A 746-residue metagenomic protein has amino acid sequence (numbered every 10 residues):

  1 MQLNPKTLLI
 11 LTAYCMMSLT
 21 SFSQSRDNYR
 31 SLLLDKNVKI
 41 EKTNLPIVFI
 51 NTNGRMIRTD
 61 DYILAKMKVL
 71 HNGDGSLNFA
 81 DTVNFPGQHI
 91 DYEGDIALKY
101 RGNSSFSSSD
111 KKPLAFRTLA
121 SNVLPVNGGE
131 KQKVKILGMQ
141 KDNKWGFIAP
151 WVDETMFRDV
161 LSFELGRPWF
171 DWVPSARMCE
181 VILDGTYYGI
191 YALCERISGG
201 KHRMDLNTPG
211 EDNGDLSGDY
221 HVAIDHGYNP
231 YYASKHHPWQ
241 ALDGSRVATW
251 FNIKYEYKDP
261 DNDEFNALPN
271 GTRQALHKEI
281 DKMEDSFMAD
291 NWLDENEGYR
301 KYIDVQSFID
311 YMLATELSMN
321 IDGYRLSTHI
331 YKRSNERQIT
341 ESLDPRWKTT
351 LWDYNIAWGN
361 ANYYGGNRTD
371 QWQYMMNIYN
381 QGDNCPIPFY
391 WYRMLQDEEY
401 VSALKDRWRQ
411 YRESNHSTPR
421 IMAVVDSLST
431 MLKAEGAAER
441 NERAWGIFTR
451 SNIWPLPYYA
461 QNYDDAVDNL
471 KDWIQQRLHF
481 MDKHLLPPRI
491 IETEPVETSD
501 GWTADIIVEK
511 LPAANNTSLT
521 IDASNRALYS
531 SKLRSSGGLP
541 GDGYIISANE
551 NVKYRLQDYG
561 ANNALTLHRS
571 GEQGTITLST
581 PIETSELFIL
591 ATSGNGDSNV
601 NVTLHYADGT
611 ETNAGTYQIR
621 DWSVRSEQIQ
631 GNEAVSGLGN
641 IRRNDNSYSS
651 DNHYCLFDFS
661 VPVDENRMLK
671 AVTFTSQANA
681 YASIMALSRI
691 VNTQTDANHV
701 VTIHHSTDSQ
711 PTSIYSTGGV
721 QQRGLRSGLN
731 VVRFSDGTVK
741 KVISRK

Functional and structural regions predicted by a protein language model:
M1-L9: Bacterial N-terminal signal peptides that target proteins for export
I10-S18: Bacterial N-terminal signal peptides
F22-N53, P488-A523, N698-V700: Boundary/junction segments of secreted and surface-exposed precursor proteins
Q24-M156, L161: Conserved NTP-binding catalytic cores of kinases and kinase-like/nucleotidyltransferase enzymes across multiple kinase
R26-N28, N37, N44-P46, M56-R58 (+3 more regions): Middle-to-C-terminal accessory/interaction subdomains
A120-V123, Q132-W145, A149-P150, W169-P174 (+2 more regions): Internal "kinase-insert"/substrate-recognition segments embedded within catalytic cores of ATP-dependent enzymes
L486-Q694: N-terminal/edge-of-domain interface segments
Q694-K746: C-terminal outer-membrane/trafficking sorting elements
